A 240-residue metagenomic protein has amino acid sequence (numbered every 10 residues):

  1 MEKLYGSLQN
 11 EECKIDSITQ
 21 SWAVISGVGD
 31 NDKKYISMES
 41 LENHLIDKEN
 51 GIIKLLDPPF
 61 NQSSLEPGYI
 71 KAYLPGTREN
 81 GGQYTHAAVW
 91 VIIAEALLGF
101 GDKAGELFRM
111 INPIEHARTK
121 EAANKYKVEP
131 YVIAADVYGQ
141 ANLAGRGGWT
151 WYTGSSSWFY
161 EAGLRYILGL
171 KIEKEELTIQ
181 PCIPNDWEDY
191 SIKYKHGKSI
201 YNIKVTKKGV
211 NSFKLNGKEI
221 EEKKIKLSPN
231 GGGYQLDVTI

Functional and structural regions predicted by a protein language model:
M1-I240: Acidic, mature catalytic/reactive cores of soluble proteins
